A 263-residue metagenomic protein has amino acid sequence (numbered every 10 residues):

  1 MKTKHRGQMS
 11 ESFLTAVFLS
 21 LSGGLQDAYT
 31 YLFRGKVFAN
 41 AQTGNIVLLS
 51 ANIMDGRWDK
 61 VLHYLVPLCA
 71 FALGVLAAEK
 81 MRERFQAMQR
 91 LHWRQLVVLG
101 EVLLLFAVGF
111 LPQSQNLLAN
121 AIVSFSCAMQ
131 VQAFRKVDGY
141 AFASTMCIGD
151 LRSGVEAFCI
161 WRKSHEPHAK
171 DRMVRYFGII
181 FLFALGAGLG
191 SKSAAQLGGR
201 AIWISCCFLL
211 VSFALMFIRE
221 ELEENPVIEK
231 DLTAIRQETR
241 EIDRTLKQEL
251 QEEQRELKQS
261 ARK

Functional and structural regions predicted by a protein language model:
K2-K258, R262-K263: Alpha-helical transmembrane segments of multi-pass membrane proteins
